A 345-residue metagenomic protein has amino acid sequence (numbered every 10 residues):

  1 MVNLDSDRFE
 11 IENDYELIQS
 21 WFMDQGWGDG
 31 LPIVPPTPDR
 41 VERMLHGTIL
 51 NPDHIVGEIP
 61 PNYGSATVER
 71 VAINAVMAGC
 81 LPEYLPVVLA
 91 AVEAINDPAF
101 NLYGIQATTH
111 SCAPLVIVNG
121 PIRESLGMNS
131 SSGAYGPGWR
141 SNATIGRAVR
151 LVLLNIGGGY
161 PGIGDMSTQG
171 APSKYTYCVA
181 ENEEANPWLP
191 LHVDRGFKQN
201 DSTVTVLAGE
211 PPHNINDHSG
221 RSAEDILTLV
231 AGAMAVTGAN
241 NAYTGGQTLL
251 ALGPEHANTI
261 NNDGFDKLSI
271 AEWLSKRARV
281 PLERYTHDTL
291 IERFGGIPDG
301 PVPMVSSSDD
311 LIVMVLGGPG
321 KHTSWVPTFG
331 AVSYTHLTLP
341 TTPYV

Functional and structural regions predicted by a protein language model:
L4-P38, R43-M44, T48-H54: N-terminal signal-anchor module of multipass membrane proteins
Q25-G26, G64, M77, Q106-H110 (+5 more regions): Solvent-exposed alpha-helices and their adjacent loops that cap or buttress functional pockets in soluble metabolic
I33, L50-N186: Catalytic cofactor-binding cores of redox enzymes
R43-M44, S125-G127, N186-L189, N214-D217 (+2 more regions): Short helix/loop capping segments that flank catalytic or ligand/cofactor-binding pockets
N101-I105, G158-Q169, T237-L252, L282-L290 (+1 more regions): Flexible, glycine/charged-enriched surface loops at secondary-structure junctions
K198-Y285: Long, repeat-rich segments with strong aromatic
T335-T341: Conserved small/polar residues in nucleotide/adenosyl-binding loops
